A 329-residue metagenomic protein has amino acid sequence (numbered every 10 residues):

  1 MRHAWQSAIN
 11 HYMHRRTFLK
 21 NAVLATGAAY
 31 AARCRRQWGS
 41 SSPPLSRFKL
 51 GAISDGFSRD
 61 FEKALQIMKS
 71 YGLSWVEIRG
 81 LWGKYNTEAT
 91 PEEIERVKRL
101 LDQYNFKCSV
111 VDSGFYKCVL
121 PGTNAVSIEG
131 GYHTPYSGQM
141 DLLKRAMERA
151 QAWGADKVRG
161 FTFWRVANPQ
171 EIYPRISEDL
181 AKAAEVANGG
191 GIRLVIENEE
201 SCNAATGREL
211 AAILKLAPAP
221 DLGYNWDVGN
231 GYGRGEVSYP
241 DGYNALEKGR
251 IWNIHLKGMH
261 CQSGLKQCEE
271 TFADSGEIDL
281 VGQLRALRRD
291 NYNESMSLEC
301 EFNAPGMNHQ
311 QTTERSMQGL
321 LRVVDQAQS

Functional and structural regions predicted by a protein language model:
W5, Y12-L50, S58-S74, D102 (+1 more regions): Histidine-acidic metal/acid-base catalytic patches
A22-A31, R59, I67, Q103 (+2 more regions): Active-site acidic/histidine proton-transfer and metal-coordination neighborhood in alpha/beta enzyme cores
S41-K49, D112-I128: N-terminal small/glycine-rich loop or linker at the start of catalytic domains across soluble metabolic enzymes
A64, V97, A146, A183 (+1 more regions): Aromatic/hydrophobic pocket-lining residues that form π-stacking "cages" and hydrophobic walls in ligand
S74-W75, K107, D156, R193 (+1 more regions): Residue-level detector of anion-binding/catalytic polar loops
E77, V110-D112, R159, H255 (+1 more regions): Conserved beta-strand positions in the central sheet of alpha/beta enzyme cores
R79-K98, F163-A167: Glycine-rich, proline-tolerant flexible connector loops at the mouths of alpha/beta enzymes
K84-N86, Y116-C118, R165-A167, E200-A204 (+2 more regions): Short, small-residue-enriched loops and turns at beta-alpha junctions that line or gate enzyme active sites
